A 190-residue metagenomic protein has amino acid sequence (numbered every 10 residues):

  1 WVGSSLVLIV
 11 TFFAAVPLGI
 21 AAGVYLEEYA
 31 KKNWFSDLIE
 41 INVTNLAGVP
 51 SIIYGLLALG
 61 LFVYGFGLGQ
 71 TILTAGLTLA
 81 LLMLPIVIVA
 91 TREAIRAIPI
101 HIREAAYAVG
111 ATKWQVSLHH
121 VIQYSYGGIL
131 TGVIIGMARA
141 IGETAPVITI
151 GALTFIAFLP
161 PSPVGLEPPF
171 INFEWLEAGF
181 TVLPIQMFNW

Functional and structural regions predicted by a protein language model:
W1-T11, V182, N189-W190: Periplasmic/extracellular loop-to-transmembrane helix junction in inner-membrane transport proteins
V2-V7, V43-P50, R96, W114 (+3 more regions): Alpha-helical transmembrane segments of multi-pass membrane proteins
T11-V43, L56, Y64: Transmembrane-helix boundary motif in ABC transporter permease subunits
F12, A90, K113-G151: Transmembrane alpha-helices
V16-V24, N42, I53-L56, T74 (+4 more regions): Membrane-embedded alpha-helices of multi-pass transport/permease systems
L26, A30-E40, P99-T131: Amphipathic cytosolic juxtamembrane alpha-helices at the membrane-cytosol interface of multi-pass membrane transporters
T44-A80: Generic hydrophobic transmembrane alpha-helix motif, especially the helices
V147-W190: Interhelical loop and adjacent transmembrane-helix boundary motif in polytopic membrane transport permeases
